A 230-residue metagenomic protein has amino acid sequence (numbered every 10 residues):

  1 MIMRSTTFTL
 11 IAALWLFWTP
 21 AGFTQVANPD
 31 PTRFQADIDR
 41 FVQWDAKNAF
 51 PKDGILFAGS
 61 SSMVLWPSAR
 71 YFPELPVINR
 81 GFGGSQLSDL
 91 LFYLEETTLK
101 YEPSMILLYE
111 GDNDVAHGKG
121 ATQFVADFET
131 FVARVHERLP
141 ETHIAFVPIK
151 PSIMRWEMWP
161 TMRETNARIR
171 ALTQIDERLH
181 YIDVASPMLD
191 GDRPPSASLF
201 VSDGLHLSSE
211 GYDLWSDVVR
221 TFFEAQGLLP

Functional and structural regions predicted by a protein language model:
M1-L10: Bacterial N-terminal signal peptides that target proteins for export
T9-T19: Bacterial N-terminal signal peptides
F23-E102: Serine-esterase "nucleophile elbow" of acetyl-processing enzymes
G54-A58, I78-G81, M105-E110, H143-P148 (+2 more regions): Structural recognition of the beta-strand scaffold that forms the well-ordered cores of secreted hydrolase catalytic
M63-I78, L87-V125, E129, R134 (+2 more regions): Oxyanion-hole/transition-state-stabilizing segment in secreted/luminal serine hydrolases and related acyltransferases
E95, L99-E102, G111, E129 (+5 more regions): Sec-exported extracytoplasmic/periplasmic mature domains
V125-V147, E164-L179, D183: Charged, glycine-enriched surface loops/patches that mediate electrostatic binding to polyanionic ligands
I153-P230: Catalytic His-Asp segment of secreted/periplasmic serine-dependent ester chemistry enzymes
